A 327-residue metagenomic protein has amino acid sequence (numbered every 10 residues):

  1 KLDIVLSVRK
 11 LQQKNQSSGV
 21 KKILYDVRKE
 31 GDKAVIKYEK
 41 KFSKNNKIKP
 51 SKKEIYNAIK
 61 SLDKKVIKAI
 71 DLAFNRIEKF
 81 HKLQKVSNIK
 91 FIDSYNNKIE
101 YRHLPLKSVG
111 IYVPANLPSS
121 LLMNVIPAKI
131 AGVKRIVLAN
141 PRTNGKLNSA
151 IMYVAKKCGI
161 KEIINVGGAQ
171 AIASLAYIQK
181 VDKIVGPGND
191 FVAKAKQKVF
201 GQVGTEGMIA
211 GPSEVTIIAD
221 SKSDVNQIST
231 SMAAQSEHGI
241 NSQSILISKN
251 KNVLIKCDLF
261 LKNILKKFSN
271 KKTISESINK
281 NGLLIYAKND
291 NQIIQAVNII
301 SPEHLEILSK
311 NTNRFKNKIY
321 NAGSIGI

Functional and structural regions predicted by a protein language model:
K1, E162-G167, L284-N289: Short acidic-hydrophobic, aromatic-tinged amphipathic segments that line or gate anion-handling sites
K1-K107: N-terminal Rossmann-like NAD(P)+-binding subdomain of aldehyde/semialdehyde dehydrogenases
F91-Y153: Conserved small-residue-rich beta-alpha loop and adjacent elements that most often cradle the phosphate/pyrophosphate
A131-K146, D220-S269: Glycine-rich phosphate/diphosphate-binding loop of Rossmann-like nucleotide-binding domains
G159-Q243: Conserved NAD(P)+-binding/catalytic subdomain of aldehyde/semialdehyde dehydrogenases
M208-A219, Q235-D258, I274-I285, P302-K310: Short loop-to-beta-strand entry elements in the cores of soluble alpha/beta enzymes
D290, N298-I327: C-terminal core of ALDH-fold dehydrogenases
